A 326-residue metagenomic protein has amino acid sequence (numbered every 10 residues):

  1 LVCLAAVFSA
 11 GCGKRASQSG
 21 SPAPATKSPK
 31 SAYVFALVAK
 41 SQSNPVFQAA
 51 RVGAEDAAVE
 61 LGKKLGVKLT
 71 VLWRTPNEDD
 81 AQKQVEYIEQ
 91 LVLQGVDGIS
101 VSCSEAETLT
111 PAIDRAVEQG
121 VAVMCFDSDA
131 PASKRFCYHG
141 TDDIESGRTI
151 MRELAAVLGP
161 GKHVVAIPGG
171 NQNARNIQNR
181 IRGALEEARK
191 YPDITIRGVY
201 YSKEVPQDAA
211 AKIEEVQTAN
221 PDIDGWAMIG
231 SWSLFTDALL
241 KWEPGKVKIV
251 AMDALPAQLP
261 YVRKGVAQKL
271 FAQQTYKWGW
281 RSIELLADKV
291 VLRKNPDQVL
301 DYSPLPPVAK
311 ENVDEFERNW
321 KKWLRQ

Functional and structural regions predicted by a protein language model:
L1-V34, V92, D114-Q119, Q326: Short, low-complexity disordered leader/linker segments with a strong preference for bacterial N-terminal type II
C12-G13, G20-S31, N176, E187-A188 (+1 more regions): Hinge/cleft segment of the Venus flytrap/periplasmic-binding protein
K27-P29, Y33-L61, L72-V85, V96 (+4 more regions): Extracytoplasmic "Venus flytrap"
S28, Q84, H139-V164, Q207-A210 (+2 more regions): Hydrophobic alpha-helical segments within soluble ligand-binding/sensing domains
F35-A39, F47, V71-W73, G98-S102 (+7 more regions): Structural recognition of the beta-strand scaffold that forms the well-ordered cores of secreted hydrolase catalytic
E55-V71, R189-I194: Signal peptide-proximal N-terminal region of secreted/periplasmic/extracellular or secretory-lumen proteins
V92-L93, D97-E118, A184, G198 (+1 more regions): Hydrophobic alpha-helical
A106-E145, V164, L255-Q268, E317-N319: Flexible loop/hinge segments that line or gate small-molecule binding clefts
